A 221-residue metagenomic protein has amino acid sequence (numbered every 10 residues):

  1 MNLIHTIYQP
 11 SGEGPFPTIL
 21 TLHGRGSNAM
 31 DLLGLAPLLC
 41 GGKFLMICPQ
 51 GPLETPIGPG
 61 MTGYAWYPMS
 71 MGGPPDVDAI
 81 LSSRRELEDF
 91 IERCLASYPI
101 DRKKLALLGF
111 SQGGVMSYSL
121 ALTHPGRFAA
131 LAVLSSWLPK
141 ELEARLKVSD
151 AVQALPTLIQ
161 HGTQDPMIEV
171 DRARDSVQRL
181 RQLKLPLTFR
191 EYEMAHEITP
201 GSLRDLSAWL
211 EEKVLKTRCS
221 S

Functional and structural regions predicted by a protein language model:
M1-I100: Serine-hydrolase catalytic machinery in alpha/beta-hydrolase-like enzymes
H23-R25, L108-F110, G162: Conserved alpha/beta-hydrolase "nucleophile elbow" surrounding the catalytic nucleophile
L38-G41, V148-A154: Short, conserved loop/helix-junction motifs that constitute active-site signature segments in enzyme catalytic cores
Q50, L108, L134-S135, Q160 (+1 more regions): Alpha/beta-hydrolase-fold catalytic nucleophile elbow
K103-V152: Primarily recognizes the serine-hydrolase "nucleophile elbow" in alpha/beta-hydrolase and SGNH/GDSL folds
V152-T157, L183-L185: Short, proline-enriched alpha-helix->beta-strand connector loops that line the catalytic pocket of alpha/beta-hydrolase
L158-H161, D165: Short beta-strand/loop motif that positions the catalytic acidic residue of the alpha/beta-hydrolase fold
V170-S221: C-terminal catalytic histidine-bearing segment of alpha/beta-hydrolase fold enzymes
